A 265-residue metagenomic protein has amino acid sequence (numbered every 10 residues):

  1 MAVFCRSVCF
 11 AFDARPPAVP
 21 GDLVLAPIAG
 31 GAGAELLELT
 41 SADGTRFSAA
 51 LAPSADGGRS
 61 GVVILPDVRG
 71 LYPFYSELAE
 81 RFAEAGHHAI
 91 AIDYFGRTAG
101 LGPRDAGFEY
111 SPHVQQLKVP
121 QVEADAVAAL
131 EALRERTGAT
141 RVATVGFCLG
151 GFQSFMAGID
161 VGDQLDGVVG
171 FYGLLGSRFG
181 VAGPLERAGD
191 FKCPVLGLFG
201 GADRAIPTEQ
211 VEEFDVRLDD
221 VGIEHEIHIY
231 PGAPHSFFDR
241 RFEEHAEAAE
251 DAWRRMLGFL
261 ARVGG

Functional and structural regions predicted by a protein language model:
M1-G265: N-terminal cap/leader regions of alpha/beta-hydrolase-fold enzymes, predominantly small-molecule hydrolases
